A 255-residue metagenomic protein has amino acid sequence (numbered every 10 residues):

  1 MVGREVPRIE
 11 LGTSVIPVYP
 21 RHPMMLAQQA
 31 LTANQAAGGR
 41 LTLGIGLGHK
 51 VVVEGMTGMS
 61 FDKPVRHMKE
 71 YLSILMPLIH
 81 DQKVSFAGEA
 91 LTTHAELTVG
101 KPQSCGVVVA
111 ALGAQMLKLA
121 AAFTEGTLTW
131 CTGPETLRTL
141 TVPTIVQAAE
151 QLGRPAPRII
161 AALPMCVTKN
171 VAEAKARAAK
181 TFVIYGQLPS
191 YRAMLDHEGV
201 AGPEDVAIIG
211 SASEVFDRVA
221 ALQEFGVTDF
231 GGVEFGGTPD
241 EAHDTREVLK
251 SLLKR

Functional and structural regions predicted by a protein language model:
M1-R255: Active-site-adjacent structural elements that line small-molecule/cofactor binding pockets in enzymes
